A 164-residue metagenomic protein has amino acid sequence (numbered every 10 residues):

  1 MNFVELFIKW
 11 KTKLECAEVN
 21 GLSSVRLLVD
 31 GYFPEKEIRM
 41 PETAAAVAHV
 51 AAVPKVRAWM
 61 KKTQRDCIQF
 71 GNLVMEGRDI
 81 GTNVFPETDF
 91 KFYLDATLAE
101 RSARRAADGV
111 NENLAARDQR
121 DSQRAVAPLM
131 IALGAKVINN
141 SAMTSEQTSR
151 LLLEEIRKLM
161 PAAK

Functional and structural regions predicted by a protein language model:
M1, L98, A115: Conserved P-loop NTPase catalytic core
M1-R39: N-terminal phosphate/diphosphate-binding loop that engages ATP/GTP or pyrophosphate donors across diverse enzyme folds
T12-L14, V19-N20, Q64-G71, R78-E87 (+1 more regions): Small-molecule kinase domains that catalyze NTP-dependent phosphoryl transfer to phosphate-bearing small molecules
V19, Y32, T97-A99, M143: Generic structural motif
E35-A107: ATP-dependent NMP and nucleoside kinases share a basic, alpha-helical "lid"
E154-K164: Generic C-terminal helix-cap and adjacent flexible tail
